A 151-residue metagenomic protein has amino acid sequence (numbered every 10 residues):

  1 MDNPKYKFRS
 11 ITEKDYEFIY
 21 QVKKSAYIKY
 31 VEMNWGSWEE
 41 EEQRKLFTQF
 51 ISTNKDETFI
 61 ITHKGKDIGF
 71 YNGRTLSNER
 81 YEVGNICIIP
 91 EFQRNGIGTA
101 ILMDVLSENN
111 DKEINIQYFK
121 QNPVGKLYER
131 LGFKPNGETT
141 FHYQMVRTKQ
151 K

Functional and structural regions predicted by a protein language model:
Y6-Q21: A short beta-loop-alpha structural element at the N-terminal edge of CoA-dependent acyl/N-acetyltransferase catalytic
Y27-T48: Conserved GNAT-fold acetyl-CoA-binding loop/helix
F47-I60: A short helix-loop-beta-strand connector motif used in the catalytic cores of GNAT acetyltransferases and, in some
I60, K66-T75, E82-C87: Conserved beta-strand in the GNAT
T75-G84, Q93, K112, T139-F141: A conserved beta-turn-beta hairpin within the catalytic core of GNAT-like acetyltransferases that forms part
I88, R94-S107, E129-R130: Conserved acetyl-CoA-binding loop-helix of GNAT-fold acetyltransferases
Q93, N115-K126, F141-T148: Conserved beta-strand-loop-alpha-helix junction that forms the acyl-donor binding cleft
E129-T139: Conserved acetyl-CoA-binding loop of GNAT-fold acetyltransferases
